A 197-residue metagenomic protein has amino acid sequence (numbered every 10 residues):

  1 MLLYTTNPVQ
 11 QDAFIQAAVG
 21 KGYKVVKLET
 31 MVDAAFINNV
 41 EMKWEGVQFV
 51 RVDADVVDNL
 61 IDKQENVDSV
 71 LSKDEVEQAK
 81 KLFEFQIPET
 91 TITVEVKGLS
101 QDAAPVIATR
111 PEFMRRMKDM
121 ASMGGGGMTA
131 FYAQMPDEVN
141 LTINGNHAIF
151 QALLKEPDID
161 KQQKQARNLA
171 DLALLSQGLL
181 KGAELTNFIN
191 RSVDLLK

Functional and structural regions predicted by a protein language model:
M1-K197: Long, intrinsically disordered, charge-dense linkers/tails
